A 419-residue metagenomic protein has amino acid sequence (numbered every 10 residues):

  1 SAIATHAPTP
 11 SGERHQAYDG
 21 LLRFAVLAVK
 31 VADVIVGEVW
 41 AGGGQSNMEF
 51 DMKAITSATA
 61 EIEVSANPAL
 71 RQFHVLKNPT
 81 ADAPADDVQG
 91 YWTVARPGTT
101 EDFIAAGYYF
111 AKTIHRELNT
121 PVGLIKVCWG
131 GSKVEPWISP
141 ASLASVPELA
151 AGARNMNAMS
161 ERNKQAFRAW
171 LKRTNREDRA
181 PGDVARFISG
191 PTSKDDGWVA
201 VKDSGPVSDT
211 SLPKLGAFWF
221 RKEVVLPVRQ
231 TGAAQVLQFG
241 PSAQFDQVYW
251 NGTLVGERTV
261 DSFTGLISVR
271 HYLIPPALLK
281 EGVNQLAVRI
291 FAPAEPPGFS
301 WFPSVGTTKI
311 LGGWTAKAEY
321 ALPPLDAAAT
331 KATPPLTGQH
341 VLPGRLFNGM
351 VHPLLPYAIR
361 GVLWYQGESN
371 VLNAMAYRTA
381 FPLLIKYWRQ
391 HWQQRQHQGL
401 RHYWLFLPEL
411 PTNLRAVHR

Functional and structural regions predicted by a protein language model:
A2-H15, V248-P303: Beta-strand-rich ligand-recognition modules
V31-V94, I125-V207, P276-Y357: An acidic-aromatic loop/edge-strand motif
W40-G42, E49, R71-Q72, V122-K126 (+4 more regions): Structural recognition of the beta-strand scaffold that forms the well-ordered cores of secreted hydrolase catalytic
T93-E101, L273-P275, Q366-M375: Second-shell loop/turn segments in exported
W198, V224-G252, L286-V288: Aromatic-lined ligand-binding clefts that engage carbohydrates, nucleic acids, or primary amines
K214-P227, V269-Y272: Short beta-strands within extracellular/lumenal beta-sheet-rich domains
A329, V341-F406: Active-site neighborhood of glycoside hydrolase catalytic domains
